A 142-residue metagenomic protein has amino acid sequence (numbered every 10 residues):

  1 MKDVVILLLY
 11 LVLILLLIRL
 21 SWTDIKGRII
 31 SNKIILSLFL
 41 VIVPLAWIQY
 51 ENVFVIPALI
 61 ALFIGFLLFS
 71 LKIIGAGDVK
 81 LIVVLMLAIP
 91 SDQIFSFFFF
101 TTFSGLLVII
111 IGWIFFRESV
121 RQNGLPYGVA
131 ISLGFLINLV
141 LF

Functional and structural regions predicted by a protein language model:
M1-F142: A membrane-topology feature that recognizes alpha-helical transmembrane segments and their immediate juxtamembrane
